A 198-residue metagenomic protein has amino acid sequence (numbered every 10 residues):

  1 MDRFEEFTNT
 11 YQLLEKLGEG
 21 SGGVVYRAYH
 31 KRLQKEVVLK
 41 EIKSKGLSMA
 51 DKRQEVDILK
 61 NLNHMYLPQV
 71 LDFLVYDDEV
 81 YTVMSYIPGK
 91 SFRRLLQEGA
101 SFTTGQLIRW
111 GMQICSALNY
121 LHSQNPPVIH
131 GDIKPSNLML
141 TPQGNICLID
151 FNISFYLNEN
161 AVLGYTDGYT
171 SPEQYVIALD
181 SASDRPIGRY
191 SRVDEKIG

Functional and structural regions predicted by a protein language model:
L14-G20, V25: Protein kinase glycine-rich loop
Y29-E36: Conserved N-lobe loop of protein kinases adjacent to the ATP-binding glycine-rich P-loop
K43-N61: AlphaC helix of the eukaryotic protein kinase fold
F73: Activation-segment/catalytic-loop signature of the eukaryotic protein kinase fold
D77-S91: Conserved short submotifs of the Hanks-type protein kinase catalytic core that shape the nucleotide-binding pocket
F92-F102: AlphaC helix of the protein kinase catalytic domain
W110-G111: Activation segment signature within eukaryotic-like protein kinase domains
S116-V128: Protein kinase catalytic-loop region centered on the HRD/HxD motif
